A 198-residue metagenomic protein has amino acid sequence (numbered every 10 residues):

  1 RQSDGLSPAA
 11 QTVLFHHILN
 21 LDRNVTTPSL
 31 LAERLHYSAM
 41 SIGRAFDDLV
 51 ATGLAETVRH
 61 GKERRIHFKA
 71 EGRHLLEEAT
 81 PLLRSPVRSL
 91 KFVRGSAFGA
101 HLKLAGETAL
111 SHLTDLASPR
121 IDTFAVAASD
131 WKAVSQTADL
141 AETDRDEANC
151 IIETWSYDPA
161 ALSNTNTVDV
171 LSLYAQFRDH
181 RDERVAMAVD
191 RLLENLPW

Functional and structural regions predicted by a protein language model:
R1-H16: Short alpha-helical segments that sit at the start of domains
D4-P8, N24-V25, D48: Short glycine/proline-centered loop/turn elements that form peptide/ligand docking sites
I18-R23, N164: Short helix-capping/hinge SLiMs at alpha-helix to coil transitions
D22-L35: Short acidic, hydrophobic short linear motifs in intrinsically disordered regions
H36-A51: Short amphipathic alpha-helical interaction segments
V50-G61: A short, conserved structural fragment
K62-A70: Minor-groove-contacting beta-hairpin "wing" of winged helix-turn-helix DNA-binding domains
A79-W198: Long, low-complexity, charge-rich intrinsically disordered regions
